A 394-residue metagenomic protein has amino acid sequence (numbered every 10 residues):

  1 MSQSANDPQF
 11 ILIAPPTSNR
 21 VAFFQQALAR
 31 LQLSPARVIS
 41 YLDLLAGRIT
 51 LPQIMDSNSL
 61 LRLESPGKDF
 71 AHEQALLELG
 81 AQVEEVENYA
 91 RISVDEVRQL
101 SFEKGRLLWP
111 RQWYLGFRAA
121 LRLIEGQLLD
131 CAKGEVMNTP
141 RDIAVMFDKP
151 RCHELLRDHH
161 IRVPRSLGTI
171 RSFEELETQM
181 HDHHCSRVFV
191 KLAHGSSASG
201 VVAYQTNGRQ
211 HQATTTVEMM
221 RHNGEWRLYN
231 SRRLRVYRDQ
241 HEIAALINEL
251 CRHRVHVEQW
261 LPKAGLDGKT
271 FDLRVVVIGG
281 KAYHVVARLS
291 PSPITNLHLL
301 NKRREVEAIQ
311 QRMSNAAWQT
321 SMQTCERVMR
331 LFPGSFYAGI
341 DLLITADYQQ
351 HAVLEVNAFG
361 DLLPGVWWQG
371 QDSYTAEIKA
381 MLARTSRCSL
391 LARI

Functional and structural regions predicted by a protein language model:
S2, R122-R254: Active-site nucleotide/adenylate-binding loops and adjacent lid/helix of ATP-dependent enzymes
N6-I11: Extreme N-terminal starter segment of soluble prokaryotic enzymes
P15-A27, L31, A36-I170, E174-E175: Conserved N-proximal alpha/beta basic substrate-recognition cap immediately N-terminal to, or forming the N-lobe
T17-N19, K68, H194-S197, P262-K263 (+3 more regions): Short, solvent-exposed loop/turn segments at secondary-structure junctions
V188, H256, Y283-H284, A352-L354: Protein kinase-like catalytic core scaffold
N207-R327, V366-G370: ATP-dependent carboxylate/phosphate-activation module, predominantly the ATP-grasp catalytic core and closely related
R274, D341-L343: Short, surface-exposed charged micro-motifs
L297-Y337, I344-I394: C-terminal active-site "lid" helix and adjoining low-complexity regulatory extension at the edge of ATP-using catalytic
